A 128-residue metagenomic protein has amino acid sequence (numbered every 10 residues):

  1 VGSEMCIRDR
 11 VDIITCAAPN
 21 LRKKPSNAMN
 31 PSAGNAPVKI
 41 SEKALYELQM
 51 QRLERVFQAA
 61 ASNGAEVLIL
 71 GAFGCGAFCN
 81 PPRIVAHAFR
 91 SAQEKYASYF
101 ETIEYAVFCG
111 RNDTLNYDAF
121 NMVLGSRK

Functional and structural regions predicted by a protein language model:
V1, E42, A77-F78: The feature represents the membrane-entry module of six-transmembrane cation channels
V1-I7: Short, small-residue-biased leader/transition segments that mark boundaries at the very start of proteins
R8-E47: A contiguous, well-structured pocket-lining segment that forms one wall/lid of small-molecule binding clefts in soluble
D9, C16-P19, E47, Q51-E54 (+1 more regions): Divalent-metal-activated hydrolytic enzyme cores
A60: Hydrophobic pocket-lining residues that define ligand/cofactor binding sites across diverse proteins
V67-A77: Glycine-rich anion-binding loop/nest that anchors nucleotide
